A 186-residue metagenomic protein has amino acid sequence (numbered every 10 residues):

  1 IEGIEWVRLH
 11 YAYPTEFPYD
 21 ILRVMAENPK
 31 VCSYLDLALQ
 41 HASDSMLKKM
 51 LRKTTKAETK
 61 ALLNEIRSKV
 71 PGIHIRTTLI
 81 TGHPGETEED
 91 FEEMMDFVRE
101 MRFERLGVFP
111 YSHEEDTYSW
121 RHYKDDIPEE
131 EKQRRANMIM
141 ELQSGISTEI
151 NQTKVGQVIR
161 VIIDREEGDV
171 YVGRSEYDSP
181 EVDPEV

Functional and structural regions predicted by a protein language model:
I1-E88: Conserved SAM/AdoMet-binding glycine-rich loop
I4, C32-Y34, H74-R76, F103 (+3 more regions): Active-site lining segments that contact anionic ligands and/or coordinate catalytic metals
L9, L37, T78, V98 (+3 more regions): Conserved, mostly hydrophobic/aromatic
E16-D20, H41-L51, T81-E88, E104-E130 (+3 more regions): Flexible glycine/acidic-rich beta-alpha junction loops that bind and position SAM and/or redox cofactors in anaerobic
Y19-S33, E86-E104, P128-R134, I162-I163: Short, electropositive alpha-helical surface patch
S33-L35, L47-K49, K69-I75, E89-F91 (+4 more regions): Extended hydrophobic-aromatic, low-complexity segments
A57-N64, H74-T77, E89-E92, D96-E104 (+2 more regions): Feature representing long, continuous alpha-helical segments
R121-V186: Terminal RNA-binding accessory module
